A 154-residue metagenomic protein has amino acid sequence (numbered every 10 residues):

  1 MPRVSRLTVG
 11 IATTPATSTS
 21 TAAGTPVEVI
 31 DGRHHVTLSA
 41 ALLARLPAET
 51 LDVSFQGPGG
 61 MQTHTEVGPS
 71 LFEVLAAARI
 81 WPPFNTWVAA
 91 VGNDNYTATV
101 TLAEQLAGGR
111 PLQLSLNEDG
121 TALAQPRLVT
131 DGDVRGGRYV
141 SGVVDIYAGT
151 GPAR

Functional and structural regions predicted by a protein language model:
M1-R154: N-terminal intrinsically disordered, low-complexity segments enriched in P/E/S/T
